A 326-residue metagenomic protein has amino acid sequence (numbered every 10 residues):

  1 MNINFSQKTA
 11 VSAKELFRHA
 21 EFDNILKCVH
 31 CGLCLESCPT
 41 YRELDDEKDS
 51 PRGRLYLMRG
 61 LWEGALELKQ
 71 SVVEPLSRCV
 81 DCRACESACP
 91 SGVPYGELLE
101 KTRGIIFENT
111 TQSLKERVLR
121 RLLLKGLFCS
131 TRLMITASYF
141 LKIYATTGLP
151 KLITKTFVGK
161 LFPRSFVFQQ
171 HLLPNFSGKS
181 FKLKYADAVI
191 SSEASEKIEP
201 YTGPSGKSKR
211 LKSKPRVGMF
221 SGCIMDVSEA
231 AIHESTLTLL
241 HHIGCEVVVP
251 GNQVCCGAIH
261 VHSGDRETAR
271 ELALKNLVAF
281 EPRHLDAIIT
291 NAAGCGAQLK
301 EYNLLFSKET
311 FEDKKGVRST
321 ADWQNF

Functional and structural regions predicted by a protein language model:
M1-F17, Y41-E74, G92-L122: Non-heme iron-sulfur electron-transfer modules
R18, K69, A269-A273: A conditional alpha-helix N-cap/helix-loop micro-motif detector
F22-Y41, K69, V73-V93: Cysteine-centered iron-sulfur cluster-binding motifs in ferredoxin-type domains/subunits of redox enzymes
L33-E36, E47-S50, E246-V249: N-terminal glycine-rich anion-binding loops that anchor highly charged ligand groups
D46, S87, I224-M225: Glycine-/small-residue-rich active-site loops that bind phosphorylated ligands and cofactors
E63, A84, A88, G264: Short His/Asp/Glu-rich catalytic/ion-coordination signatures at enzyme active sites or charged loops
Y95-F326: Iron-sulfur cluster-binding electron-transfer modules in prokaryotic oxidoreductases
